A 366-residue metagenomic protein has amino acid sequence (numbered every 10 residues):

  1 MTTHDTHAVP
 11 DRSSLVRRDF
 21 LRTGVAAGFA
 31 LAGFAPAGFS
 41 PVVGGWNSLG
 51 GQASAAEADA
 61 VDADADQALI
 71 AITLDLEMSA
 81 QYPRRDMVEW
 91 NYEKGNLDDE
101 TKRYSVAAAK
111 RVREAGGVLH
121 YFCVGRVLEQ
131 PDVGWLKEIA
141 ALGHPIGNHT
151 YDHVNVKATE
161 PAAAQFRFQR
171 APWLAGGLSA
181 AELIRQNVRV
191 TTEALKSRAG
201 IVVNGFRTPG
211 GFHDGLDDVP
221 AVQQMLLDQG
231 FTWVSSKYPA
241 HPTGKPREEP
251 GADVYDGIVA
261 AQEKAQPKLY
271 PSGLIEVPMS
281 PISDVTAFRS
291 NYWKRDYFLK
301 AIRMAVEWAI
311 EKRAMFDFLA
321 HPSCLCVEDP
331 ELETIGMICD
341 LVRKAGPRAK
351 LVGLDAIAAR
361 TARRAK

Functional and structural regions predicted by a protein language model:
M1-L15: N-terminal secretory signal peptides
L15-F34, S40: N-terminal export leaders
P36-D75: C-terminal segment of N-terminal export signals and the immediately downstream linker at the start of the mature
D62-P145, V154, V202, R207-G211 (+2 more regions): Active-site beta->alpha N-cap acidic-glycine motif
L97-K102, F122-V133, V154-T159, A181-I184 (+4 more regions): Acidic-and-aromatic substrate-binding clefts and catalytic sites of carbohydrate-active enzymes
S105-L119, Q169-D214, F231, L269 (+2 more regions): CE4/NodB-like, metal-dependent polysaccharide N-deacetylase domain that modifies extracellular/periplasmic N-acetylated
A115, W233-Y238, R295-K366: C-terminal domain-boundary segment and adjacent tail
Q165-W173, V202, T208-A309: Active-site-adjacent pocket scaffolds in enzyme catalytic domains
